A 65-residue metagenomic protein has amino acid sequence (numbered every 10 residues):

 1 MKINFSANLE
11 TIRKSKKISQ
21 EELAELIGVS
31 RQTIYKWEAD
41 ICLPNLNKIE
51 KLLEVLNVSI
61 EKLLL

Functional and structural regions predicted by a protein language model:
M1-S15: A short, Lys/Arg-rich alpha-helix, primarily the initiator
S6, K17, L43-L46: Residue at a beta-strand N-cap/secondary-structure junction
E10, K14, G28, A39-I41 (+1 more regions): Residue-level detection of the helix-turn-helix DNA-binding "recognition helix"
K14, E25, E54: Alpha-helical residues within the helix-turn-helix
K14-K16, K36, K48-K51: A general lysine-centric signal
K17-K36: Short alpha-helical DNA-recognition segment
N45-K62: DNA major-groove recognition helix of helix-turn-helix/homeodomain DNA-binding modules
